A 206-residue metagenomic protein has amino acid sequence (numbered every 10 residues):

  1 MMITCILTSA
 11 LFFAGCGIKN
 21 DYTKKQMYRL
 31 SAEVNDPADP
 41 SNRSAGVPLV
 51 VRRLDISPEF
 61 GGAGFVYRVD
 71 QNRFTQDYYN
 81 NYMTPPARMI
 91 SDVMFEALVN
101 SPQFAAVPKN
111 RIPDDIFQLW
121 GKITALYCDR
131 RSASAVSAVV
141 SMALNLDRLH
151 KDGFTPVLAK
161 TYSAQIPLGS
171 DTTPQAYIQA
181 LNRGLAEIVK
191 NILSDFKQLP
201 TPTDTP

Functional and structural regions predicted by a protein language model:
M1-C5: Bacterial N-terminal signal peptides that target proteins for export
C16-A87, Q198-P206: A structural "domain/chain start" motif
G17-A38, S101-G153: Surface-exposed short loop/turn segments
P48-R53, V66, Q118-I123, V139-N145 (+1 more regions): Soluble periplasmic/extracytoplasmic beta-strand elements of cell-envelope proteins
R73-N81, K151-N191: Short secondary-structure boundary motifs at beta->alpha junctions and helix caps
A87, S91-F95, N182-L185, V189 (+1 more regions): Extracytoplasmic/secreted envelope proteins and their assembly/folding machinery, especially bacterial periplasmic
F95, V99-Q103, C128, L193-T201: Sec-exported extracytoplasmic/periplasmic mature domains
